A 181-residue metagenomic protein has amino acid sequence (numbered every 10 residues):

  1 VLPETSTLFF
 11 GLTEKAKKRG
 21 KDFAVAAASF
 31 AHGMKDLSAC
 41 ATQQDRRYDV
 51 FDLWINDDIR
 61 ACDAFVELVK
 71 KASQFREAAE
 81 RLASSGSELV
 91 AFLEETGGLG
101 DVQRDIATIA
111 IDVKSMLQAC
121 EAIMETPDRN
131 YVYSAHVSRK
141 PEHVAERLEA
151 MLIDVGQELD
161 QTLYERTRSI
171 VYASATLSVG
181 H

Functional and structural regions predicted by a protein language model:
V1-H181: ASCE RecA-like P-loop NTPase motor cores that couple ATP hydrolysis to mechanical translocation on nucleic acids
